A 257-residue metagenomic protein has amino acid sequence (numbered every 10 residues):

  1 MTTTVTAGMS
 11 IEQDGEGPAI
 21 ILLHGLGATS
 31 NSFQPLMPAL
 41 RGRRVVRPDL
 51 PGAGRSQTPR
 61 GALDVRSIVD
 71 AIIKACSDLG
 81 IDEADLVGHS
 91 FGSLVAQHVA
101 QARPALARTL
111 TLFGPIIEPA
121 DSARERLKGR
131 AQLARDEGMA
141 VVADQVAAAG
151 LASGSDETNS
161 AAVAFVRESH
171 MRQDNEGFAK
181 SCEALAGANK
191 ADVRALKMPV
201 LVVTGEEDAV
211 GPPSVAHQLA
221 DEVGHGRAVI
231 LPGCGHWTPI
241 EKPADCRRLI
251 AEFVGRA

Functional and structural regions predicted by a protein language model:
A7-T58: Conserved HGGG/HGGXW glycine-rich cap/lid loop of the alpha/beta-hydrolase fold
S67-A84: Conserved acidic catalytic loop of the alpha/beta-hydrolase fold
G88-G92, A96: Gly/Ala-rich beta-loop-alpha elbow adjacent to hydrolase catalytic centers
Q97-A102, L106-E137, V141, G150: Flexible "cap/lid" loop of the alpha/beta hydrolase fold
D121-E125, E137-A195: Conserved alpha/beta-hydrolase catalytic His-Asp/Glu region
L196, V202-T204, D208: Short beta-strand/loop motif that positions the catalytic acidic residue of the alpha/beta-hydrolase fold
A220-H236: Catalytic histidine neighborhood in serine/cysteine hydrolases with alpha/beta-hydrolase-type architecture
C234-P243, R247: Catalytic histidine-centered segment of alpha/beta-hydrolase-like enzymes
